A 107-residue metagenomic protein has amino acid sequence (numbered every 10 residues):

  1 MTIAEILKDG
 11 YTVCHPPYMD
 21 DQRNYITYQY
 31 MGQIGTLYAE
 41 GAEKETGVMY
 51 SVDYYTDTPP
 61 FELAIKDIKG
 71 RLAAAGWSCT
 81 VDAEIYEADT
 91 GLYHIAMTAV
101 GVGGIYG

Functional and structural regions predicted by a protein language model:
M1-A39, D57-P60, A64: Small/polar-rich, solvent-exposed N-terminal microdomains that initiate assembly or binding
D9, Y18-D20, M31-G47, V81-G107: Short, charged interaction patches at domain edges and termini
I26, Y50, M97: A broad, low-specificity signal marking well-ordered, structured residues that form hydrophobic/aromatic
K44-T56: Short glycine-rich, basic-tinged beta-strand/loop micro-motifs
Y54-T58, G101-G103: Short beta-strand-to-loop capping motifs
D67-D82: Short beta-strand and beta-hairpin "edge-sheet" elements
